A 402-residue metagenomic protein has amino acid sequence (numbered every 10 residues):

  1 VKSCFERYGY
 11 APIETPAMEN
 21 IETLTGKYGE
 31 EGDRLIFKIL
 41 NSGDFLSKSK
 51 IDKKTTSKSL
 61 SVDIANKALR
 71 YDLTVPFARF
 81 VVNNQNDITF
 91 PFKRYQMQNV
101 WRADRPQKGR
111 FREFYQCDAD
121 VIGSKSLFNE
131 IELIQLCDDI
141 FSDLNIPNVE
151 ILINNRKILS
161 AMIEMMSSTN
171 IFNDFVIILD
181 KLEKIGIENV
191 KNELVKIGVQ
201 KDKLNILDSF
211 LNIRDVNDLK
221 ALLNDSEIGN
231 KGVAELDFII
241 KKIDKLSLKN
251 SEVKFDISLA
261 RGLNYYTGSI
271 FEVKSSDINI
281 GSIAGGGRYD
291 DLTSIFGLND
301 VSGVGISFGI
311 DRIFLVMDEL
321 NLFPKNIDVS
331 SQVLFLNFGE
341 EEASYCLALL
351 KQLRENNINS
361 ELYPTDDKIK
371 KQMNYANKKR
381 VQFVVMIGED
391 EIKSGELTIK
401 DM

Functional and structural regions predicted by a protein language model:
V1-Y8, E19-E22, T55-I64, D72-I88 (+2 more regions): Positively charged, Gly/Ser-enriched RNA/tRNA-binding surfaces
A11-A17: A short beta-strand-loop structural module common to alpha/beta enzyme folds
M18-K67: Polyanion/phosphate-binding surface patch
G32-K48, S168-V190, S275-S276: Acidic, His- and aromatic-enriched active-site or binding-groove loops in soluble protein domains that engage sugars
F111-C117, I153-A161: Short, conserved phosphate-binding/catalytic loop or strand-edge motifs used in phosphoryl-/nucleotidyl-transfer
L136-D143, K157-M166: Hydrophobic mid-domain F-helix/FG-region of cytochrome P450s
